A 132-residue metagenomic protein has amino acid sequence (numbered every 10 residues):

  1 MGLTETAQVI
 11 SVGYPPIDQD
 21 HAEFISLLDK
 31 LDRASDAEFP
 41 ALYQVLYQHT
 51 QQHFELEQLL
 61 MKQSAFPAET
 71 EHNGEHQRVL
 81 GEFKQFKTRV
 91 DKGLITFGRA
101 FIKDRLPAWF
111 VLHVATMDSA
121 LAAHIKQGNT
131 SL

Functional and structural regions predicted by a protein language model:
M1-L132: Small-residue-biased structural context
